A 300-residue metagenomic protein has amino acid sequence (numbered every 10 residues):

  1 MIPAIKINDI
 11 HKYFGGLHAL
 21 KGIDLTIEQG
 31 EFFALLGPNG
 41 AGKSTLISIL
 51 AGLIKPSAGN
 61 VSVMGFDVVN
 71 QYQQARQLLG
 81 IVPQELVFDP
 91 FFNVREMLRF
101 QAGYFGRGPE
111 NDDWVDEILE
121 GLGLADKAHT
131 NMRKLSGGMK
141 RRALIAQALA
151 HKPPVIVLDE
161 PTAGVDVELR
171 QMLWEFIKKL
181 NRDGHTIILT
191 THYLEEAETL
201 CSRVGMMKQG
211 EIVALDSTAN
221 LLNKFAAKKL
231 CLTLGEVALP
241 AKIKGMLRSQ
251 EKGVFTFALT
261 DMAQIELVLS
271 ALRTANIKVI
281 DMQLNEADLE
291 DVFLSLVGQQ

Functional and structural regions predicted by a protein language model:
G59-D67, Q74-A75: Conserved ABC transporter NBD signature motif
R99, G103-K127: Conserved ABC ATPase "signature" region
K152: Conserved catalytic motifs of ABC-family nucleotide-binding domains
I156-E160: Catalytic Walker B motif of ABC-type/P-loop ATPase nucleotide-binding domains
W174-L259: ABC transporter nucleotide-binding domain
A227-Q300: Short, charged/small-residue-rich alpha-helical element at the C-terminal edge of ABC transporter nucleotide-binding
